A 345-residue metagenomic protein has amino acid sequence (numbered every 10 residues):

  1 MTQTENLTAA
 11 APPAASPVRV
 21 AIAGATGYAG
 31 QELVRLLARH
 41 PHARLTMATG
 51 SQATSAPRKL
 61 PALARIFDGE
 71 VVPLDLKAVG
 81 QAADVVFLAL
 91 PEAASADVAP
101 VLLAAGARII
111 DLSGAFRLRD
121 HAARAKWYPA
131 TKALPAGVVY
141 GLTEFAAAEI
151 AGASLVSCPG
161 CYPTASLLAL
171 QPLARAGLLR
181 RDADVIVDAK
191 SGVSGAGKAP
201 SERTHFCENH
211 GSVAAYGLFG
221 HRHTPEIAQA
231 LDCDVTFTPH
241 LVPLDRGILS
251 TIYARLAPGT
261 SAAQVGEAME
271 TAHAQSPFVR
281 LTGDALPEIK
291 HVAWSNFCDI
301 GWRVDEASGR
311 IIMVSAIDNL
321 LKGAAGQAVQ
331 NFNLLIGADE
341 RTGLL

Functional and structural regions predicted by a protein language model:
T2-N209, A214-Y216, R303-A307, T342-L344: N-terminal Rossmann-like NAD(P) cofactor-binding subdomain of oxidoreductases, focused on the glycine-rich
T26, S95, Y162, S166 (+8 more regions): Generic structural signal for well-ordered, non-membrane alpha-helical segments in soluble metabolic enzymes
E32, L36, L168-P172, E226-A230 (+3 more regions): Alpha-helical scaffold segments in soluble metabolic enzymes
A38-H42, R175-L179, H221, Q229-C233 (+4 more regions): Generic secondary-structure signature for well-ordered alpha-helical cores
A199-Y216, G220-P243: Anionic-ligand binding region
V242-D245, T271: Aromatic-enriched alpha-helical interface/lid elements that frame and gate functional surfaces
R246-S250: Conserved glycine-rich beta-strand-loop-beta hairpin in the small C-terminal domain of fold type I
Y253-L345: C-terminal active-site/capping subdomain that shapes the small-molecule cofactor and substrate pocket of enzyme
